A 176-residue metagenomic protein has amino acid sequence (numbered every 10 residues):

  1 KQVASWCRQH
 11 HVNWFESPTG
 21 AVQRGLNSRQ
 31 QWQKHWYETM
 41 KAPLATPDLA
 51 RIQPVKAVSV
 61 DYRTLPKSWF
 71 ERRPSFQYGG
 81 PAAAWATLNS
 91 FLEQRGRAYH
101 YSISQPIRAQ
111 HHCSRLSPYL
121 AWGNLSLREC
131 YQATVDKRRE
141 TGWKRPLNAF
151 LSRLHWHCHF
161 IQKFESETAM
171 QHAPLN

Functional and structural regions predicted by a protein language model:
K1-A84: Beta-rich, aromatic/charged-enriched effector core domains that present basic-aromatic interfaces for binding
A82-N176: Gly/Thr-rich phosphate-binding loop signature of adenosyl cofactor/nucleotide-binding cores
